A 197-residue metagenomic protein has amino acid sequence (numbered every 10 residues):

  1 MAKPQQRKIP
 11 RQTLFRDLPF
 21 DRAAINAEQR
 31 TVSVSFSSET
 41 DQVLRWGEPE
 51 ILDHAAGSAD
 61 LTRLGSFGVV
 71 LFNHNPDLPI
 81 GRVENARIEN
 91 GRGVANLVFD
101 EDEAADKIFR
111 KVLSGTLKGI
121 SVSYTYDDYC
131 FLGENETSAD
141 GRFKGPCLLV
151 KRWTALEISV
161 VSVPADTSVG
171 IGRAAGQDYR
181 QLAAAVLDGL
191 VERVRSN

Functional and structural regions predicted by a protein language model:
M1-A185: Signature of dsDNA virion morphogenesis modules
L182-N197: Enriched but not universal
